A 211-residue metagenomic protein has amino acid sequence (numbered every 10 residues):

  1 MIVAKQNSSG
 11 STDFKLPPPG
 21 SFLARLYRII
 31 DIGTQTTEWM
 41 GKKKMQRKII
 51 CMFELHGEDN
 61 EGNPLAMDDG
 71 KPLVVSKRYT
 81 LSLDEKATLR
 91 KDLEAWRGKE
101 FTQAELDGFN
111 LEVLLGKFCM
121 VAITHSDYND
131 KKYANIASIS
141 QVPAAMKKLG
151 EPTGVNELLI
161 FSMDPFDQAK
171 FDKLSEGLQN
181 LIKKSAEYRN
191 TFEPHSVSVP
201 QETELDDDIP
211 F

Functional and structural regions predicted by a protein language model:
M1-F211: Short beta-rich binding modules
